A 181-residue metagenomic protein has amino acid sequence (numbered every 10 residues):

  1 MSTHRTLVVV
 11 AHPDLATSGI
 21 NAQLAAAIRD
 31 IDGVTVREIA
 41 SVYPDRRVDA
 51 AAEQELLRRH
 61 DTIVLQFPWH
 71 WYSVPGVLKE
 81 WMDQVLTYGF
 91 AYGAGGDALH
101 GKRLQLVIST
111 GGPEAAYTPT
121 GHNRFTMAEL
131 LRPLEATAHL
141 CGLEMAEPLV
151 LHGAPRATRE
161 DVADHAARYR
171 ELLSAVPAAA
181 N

Functional and structural regions predicted by a protein language model:
M1-R37, Y169-E171: N-terminal beta1-alpha1 ligand-phosphate binding loop
R5, A25, R29, L131-N181: Glycine-rich phosphate/pyrophosphate-binding loop and the adjoining helix
L7-V9, R37, V64, Q105-V107 (+1 more regions): Hydrophobic/aromatic beta-strand patches that form the interior of the parallel beta-sheet core in alpha/beta enzyme
L15-A16, Y43-D45, P113, A157: Flexible, glycine-rich phosphate/dinucleotide-binding loops and adjacent beta-alpha linkers at cofactor/substrate
G19-Q23, V48, G76-E80, E160: Generic recognition of short, well-ordered alpha-helical segments
V34-L57: N-terminal beta-loop-helix "entrance" segment that forms/cooperates in small-molecule cofactor or anionic ligand
A51-E135: Helix-loop-strand module that forms the ligand-binding subsite of alpha/beta enzymes
